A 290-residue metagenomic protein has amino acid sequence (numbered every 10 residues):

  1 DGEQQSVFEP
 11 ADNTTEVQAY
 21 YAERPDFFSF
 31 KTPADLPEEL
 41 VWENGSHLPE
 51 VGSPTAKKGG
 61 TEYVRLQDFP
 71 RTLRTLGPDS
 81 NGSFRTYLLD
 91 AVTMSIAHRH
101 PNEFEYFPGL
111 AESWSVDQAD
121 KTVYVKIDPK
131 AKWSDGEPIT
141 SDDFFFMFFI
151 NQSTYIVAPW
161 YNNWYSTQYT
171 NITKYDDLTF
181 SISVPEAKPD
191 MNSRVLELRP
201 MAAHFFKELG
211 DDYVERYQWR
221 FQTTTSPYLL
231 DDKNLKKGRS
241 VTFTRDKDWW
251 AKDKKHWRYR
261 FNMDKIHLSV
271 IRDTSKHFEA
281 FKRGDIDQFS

Functional and structural regions predicted by a protein language model:
D1-K57, N171: Short, low-complexity disordered leader/linker segments with a strong preference for bacterial N-terminal type II
G2, S6-P10, S113-V157, S181 (+2 more regions): Aromatic- and charge-enriched surface segment that lines or borders ligand/interaction sites
P25, S29-E50, G60-Q118, F149 (+1 more regions): N-terminal lobe/hinge region of extracytoplasmic solute-binding protein
K57, Y161-D211, R216-Q218, P227-L229 (+1 more regions): Surface-exposed binding/hinge segments that line and control ligand-binding clefts or catalytic entry sites
G59-F69, E112, T122-V125, F144-M147 (+4 more regions): Short, well-ordered beta-strand elements
R71-P78, F104-F107, S134, D190-S193 (+3 more regions): Short, solvent-exposed loop/turn elements at domain surfaces
S83, Y87-D90, M94, H98-N102 (+2 more regions): Gly/Pro-rich hinge or "lid" segments in bacterial periplasmic/extracellular proteins
S153-A158, N171-K174, D231-T244, S269-S290: Extracellular/periplasmic solute-recognition and catalytic clefts
